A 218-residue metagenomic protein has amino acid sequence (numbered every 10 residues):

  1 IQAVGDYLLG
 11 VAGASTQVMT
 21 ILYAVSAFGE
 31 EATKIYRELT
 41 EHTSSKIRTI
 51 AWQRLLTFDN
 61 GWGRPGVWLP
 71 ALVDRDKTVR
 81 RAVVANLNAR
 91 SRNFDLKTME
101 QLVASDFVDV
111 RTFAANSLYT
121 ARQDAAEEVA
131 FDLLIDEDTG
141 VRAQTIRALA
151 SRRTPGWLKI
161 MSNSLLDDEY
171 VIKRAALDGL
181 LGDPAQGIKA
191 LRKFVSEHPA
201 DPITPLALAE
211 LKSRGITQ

Functional and structural regions predicted by a protein language model:
I1-G10, G29-E41, N60-V73, R92-A104 (+4 more regions): Amphipathic alpha-helical scaffolding segments comprising HEAT/armadillo-like alpha-solenoid repeats
G13-T16, E30, S45-K46, K77-T78 (+5 more regions): Alpha-helix N-cap/helix-start positions at coil->helix boundaries
S15-L22, T49, Q53, R81-A82 (+4 more regions): Alpha-solenoid HEAT/ARM repeat scaffold
I21-A27, R54, N86, S117-T120 (+3 more regions): Core register positions within helices of long alpha-helical scaffolds
A85-R92, V108-T112, N116-Q123: N-terminal leader/targeting helix
S196-Q218: Eukaryotic acidic, Ser/Thr-rich intrinsically disordered low-complexity regions
